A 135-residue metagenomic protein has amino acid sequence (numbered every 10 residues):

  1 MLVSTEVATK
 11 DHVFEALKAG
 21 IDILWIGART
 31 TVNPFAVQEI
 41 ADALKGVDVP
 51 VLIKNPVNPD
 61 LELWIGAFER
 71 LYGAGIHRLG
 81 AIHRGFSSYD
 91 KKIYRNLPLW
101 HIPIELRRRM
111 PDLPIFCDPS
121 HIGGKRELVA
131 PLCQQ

Functional and structural regions predicted by a protein language model:
M1-Q38: Active-site beta->alpha loop and helix N-cap motifs at the rims of alpha/beta catalytic domains
A36-Q135: Catalytic alpha/beta core domains of metabolic enzymes, predominantly
